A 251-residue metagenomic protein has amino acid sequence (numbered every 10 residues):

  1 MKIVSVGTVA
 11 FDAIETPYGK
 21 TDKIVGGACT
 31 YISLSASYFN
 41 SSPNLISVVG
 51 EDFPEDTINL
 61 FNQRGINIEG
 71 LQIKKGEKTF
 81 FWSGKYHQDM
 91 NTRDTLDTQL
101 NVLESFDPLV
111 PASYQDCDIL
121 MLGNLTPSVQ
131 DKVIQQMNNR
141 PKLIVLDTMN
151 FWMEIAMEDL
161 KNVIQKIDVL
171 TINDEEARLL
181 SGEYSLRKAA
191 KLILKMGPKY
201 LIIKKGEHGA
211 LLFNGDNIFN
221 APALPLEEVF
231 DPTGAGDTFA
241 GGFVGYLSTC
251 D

Functional and structural regions predicted by a protein language model:
M1-V4: Extreme N-terminal starter segment of soluble prokaryotic enzymes
F11-K23, Y38-M121, Q135-P141: Conserved N-terminal subdomain of the carbohydrate kinase-like
G27-S37, I134: Histidine-anchored nucleotide/phosphate-binding helix
S33-S42, Y246-T249: Alpha-helix C-terminal capping segments
L34, W82-K85, G209-F213: Short beta-strand scaffold segments in enzyme catalytic cores
A36, N173, G236: Short, conserved phosphate/pyrophosphate- and ester-handling motifs at nucleotide-, phospho-/glycolipid
I119-K191, G209: Conserved beta-alpha-beta core of the PfkB/ribokinase-like small-molecule kinase fold
L186-D251: Conserved phosphate-binding/catalytic region of the ribokinase-like
